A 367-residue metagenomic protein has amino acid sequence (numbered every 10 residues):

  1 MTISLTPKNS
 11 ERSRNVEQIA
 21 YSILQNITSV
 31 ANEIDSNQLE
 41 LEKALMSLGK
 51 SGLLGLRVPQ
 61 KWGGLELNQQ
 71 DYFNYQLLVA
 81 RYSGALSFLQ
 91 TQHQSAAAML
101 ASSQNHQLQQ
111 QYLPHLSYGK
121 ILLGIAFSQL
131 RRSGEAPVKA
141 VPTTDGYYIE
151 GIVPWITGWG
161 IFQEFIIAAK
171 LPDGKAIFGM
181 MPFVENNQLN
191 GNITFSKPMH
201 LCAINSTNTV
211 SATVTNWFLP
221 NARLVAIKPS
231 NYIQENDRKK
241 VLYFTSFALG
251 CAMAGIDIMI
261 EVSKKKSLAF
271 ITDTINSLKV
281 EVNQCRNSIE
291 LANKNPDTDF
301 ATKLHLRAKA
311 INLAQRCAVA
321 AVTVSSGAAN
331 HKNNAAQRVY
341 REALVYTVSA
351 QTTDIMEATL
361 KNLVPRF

Functional and structural regions predicted by a protein language model:
M1-E66: A generic N-terminal leader/anchor concept
T28-S36, N283-Q315, V319-N330: C-terminal helix-coil-helix/basic helical segment that borders enzyme active sites and/or dimer interfaces and provides
E40-K50, L54-I152: Glycine-rich flavin
S128, G134, P198-I204: Short Gly/Thr-rich strand-loop-strand
I152-N187: DPxDG-like acidic metal-binding loop motif
M199-N283: Glycine-rich beta->alpha junctions and the first turn(s) of the following alpha-helix
G250, N276-N283, L304, A308-Q315 (+1 more regions): Generic structural signal for well-ordered, non-transmembrane alpha-helical segments in soluble/cytosolic regions
A328-F367: Glycine-rich phosphate/cofactor-binding loops in nucleotide/flavin-utilizing enzymes
